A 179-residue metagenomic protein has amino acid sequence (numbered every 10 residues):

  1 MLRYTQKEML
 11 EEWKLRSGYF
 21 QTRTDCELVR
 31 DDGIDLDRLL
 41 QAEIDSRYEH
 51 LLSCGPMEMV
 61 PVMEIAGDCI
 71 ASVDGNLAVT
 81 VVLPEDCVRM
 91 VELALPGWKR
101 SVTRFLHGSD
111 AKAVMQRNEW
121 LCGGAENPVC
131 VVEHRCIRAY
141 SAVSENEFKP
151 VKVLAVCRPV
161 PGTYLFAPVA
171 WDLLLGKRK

Functional and structural regions predicted by a protein language model:
M1-K179: Glycine-enriched, solvent-exposed interface loops adjoining structured elements
